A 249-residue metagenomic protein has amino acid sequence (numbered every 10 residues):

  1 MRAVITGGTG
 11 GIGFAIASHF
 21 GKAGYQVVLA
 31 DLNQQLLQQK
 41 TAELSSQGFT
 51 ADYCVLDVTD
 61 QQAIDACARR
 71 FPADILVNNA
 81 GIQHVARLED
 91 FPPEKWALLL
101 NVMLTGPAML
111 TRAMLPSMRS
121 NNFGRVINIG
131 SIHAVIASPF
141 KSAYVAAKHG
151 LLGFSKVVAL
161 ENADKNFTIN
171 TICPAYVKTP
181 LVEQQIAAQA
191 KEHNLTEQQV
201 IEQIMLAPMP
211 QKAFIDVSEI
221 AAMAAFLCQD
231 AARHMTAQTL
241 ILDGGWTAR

Functional and structural regions predicted by a protein language model:
T9-G10: Conserved glycine-rich cofactor-binding loop
R87-L88, P92-L100, V126, M205: Substrate-binding pocket helix/loop in short-chain dehydrogenase/reductase
E89, I136-A143, D164-K165, K212 (+1 more regions): Active-site loop immediately N-terminal to the catalytic Tyr-X3-Lys motif of short-chain dehydrogenase/reductase
T111, A147, S155: Active-site helix of classical SDR
L115, F123, P210-L242, T247: C-terminal substrate-recognition "lid" of short-chain dehydrogenase/reductases
S131: Residue(s) in the substrate-gating loop at a strand-loop-helix junction that position the organic substrate next
A163, T168, M235-A237: Short, small/polar-rich loop/turn modules that mediate ligand/substrate recognition or access, typified
